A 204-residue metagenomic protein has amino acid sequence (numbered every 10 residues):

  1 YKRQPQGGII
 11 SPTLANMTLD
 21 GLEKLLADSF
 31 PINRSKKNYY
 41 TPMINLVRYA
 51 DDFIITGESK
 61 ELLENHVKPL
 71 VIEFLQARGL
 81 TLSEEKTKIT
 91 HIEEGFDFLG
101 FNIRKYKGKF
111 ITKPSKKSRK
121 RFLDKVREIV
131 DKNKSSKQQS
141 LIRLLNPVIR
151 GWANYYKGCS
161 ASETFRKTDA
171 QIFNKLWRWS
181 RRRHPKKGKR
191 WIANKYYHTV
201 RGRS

Functional and structural regions predicted by a protein language model:
K2-S204: Non-catalytic terminal/accessory segments
